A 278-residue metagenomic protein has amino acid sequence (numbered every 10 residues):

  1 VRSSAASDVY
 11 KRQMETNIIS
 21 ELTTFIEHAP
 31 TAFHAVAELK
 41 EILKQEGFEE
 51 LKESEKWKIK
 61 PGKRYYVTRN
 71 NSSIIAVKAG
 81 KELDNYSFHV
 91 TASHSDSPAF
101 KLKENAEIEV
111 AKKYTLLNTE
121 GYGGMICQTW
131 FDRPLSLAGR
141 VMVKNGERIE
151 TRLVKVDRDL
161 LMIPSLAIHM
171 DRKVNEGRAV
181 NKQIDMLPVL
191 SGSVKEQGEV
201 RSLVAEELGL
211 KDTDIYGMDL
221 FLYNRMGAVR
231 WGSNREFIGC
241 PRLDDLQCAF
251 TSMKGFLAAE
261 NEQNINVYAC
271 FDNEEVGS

Functional and structural regions predicted by a protein language model:
V1-Q13: Single conserved hydrophobic/aromatic residue that forms the stacking wall/gate of nucleotide- or nucleobase-binding
R12-S278: N-terminal hydrophobic/helix-forming segments and targeting peptides
